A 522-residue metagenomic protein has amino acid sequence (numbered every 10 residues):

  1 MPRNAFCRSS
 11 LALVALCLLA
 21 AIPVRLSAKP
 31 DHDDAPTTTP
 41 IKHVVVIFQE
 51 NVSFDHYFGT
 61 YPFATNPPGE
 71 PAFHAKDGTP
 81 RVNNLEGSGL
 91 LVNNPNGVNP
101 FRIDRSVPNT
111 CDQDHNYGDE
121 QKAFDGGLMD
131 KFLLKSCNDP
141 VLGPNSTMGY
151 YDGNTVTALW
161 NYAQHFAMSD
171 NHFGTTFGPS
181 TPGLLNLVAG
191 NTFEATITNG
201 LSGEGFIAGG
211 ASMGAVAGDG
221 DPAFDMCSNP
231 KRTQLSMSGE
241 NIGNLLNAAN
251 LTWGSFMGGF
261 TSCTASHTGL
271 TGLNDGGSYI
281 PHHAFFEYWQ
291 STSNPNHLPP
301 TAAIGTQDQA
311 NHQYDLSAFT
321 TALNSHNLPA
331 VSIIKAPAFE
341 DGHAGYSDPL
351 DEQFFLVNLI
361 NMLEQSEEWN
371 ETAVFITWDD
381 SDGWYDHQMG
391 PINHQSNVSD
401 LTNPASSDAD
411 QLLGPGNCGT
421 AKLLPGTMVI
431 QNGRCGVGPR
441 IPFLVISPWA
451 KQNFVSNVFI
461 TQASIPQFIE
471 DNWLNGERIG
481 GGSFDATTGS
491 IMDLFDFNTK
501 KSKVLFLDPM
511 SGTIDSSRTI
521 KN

Functional and structural regions predicted by a protein language model:
M1-A12: Bacterial N-terminal signal peptides that target proteins for export
S10-A21: Bacterial N-terminal signal peptides
L26-N522: N-terminal pro-sequences and low-complexity stem/linker regions of secreted or lumenal proteins
